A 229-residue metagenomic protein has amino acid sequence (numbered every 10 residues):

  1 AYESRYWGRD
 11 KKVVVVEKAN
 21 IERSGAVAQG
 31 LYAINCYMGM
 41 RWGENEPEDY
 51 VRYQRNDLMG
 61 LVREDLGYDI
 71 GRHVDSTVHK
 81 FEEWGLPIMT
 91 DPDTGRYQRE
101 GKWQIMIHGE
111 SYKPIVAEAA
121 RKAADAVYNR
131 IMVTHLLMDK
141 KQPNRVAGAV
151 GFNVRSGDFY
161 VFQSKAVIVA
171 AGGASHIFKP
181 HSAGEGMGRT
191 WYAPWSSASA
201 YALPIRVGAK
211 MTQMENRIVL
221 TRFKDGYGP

Functional and structural regions predicted by a protein language model:
A1, W191-L203, M211, E215-R217: Thiamine diphosphate
A1-V15: N-terminal Rossmann-like FAD-binding beta1-loop-alpha1 element of flavoenzymes
Y2-R5, V154-F162: Short amphipathic alpha-helices and their capping/turn segments at secondary-structure boundaries
E3, G25-A26, V167, L203: Hydrophobic/aromatic ligand-binding patch that stacks against planar heteroaromatic rings of cofactors or nucleotides
Y6-G8, E83, R206: Residues at the C-terminal ends
K11-K12, K18-A147, N153, D158 (+2 more regions): Conserved N-terminal/central alpha/beta ligand/cofactor-binding core
V16, A149, V161-G172, P204: Short hydrophobic core segments
S164-S196: Catalytic-site beta-strand/loop segments enriched in glycine and acidic/polar residues
